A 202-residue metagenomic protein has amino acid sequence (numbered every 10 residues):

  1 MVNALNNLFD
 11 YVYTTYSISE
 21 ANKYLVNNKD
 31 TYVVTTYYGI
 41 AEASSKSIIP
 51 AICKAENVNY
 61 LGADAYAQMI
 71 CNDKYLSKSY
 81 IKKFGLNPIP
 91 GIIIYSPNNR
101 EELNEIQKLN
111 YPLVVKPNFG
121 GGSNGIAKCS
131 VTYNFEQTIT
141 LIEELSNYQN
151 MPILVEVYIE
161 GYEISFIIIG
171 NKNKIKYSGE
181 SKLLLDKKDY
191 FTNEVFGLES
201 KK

Functional and structural regions predicted by a protein language model:
M1-Y60, Y66, C71-N72, Y95-L103: ATP-binding N-terminal substructure of ATP-dependent carboxylate-amine bond-forming enzymes
T15, T36, K116, E156 (+1 more regions): A cross-family glycoside hydrolase active-site/sugar-binding cleft signature
Y16-I18, D64, I92-Y95, S181-L184 (+1 more regions): Residues at the C-termini of beta-strands that transition into short coil/loop
V26-N27, Q68-L154, E160-G161: Active-site nucleotide/adenylate-binding loops and adjacent lid/helix of ATP-dependent enzymes
V33, Y60, G91, V115 (+2 more regions): Generic preference for hydrophobic
E42-A43, G122, I164: Short catalytic/ligand-binding loop motif for oxyanion handling, primarily in non-cytosolic enzymes, centered on
N57-N59, L86, K172-I175: Glycine-enriched alpha-helix->loop->beta-strand junction motifs that scaffold or abut catalytic
F135-K202: Phosphate-binding site of ATP-dependent enzymes
